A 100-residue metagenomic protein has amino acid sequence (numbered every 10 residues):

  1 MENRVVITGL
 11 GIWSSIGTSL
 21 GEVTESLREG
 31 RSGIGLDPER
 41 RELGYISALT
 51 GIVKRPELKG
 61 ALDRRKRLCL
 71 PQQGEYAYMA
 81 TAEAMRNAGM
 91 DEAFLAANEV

Functional and structural regions predicted by a protein language model:
M1-V100: Conserved "HGTGT" condensation-loop signature of ketosynthase/thiolase-family condensing enzymes that catalyze
